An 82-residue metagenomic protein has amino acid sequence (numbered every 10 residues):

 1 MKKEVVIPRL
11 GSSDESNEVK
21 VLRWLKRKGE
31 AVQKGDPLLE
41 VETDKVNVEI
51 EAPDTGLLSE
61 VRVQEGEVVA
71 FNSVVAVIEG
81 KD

Functional and structural regions predicted by a protein language model:
M1-P37, E49, R62: Acidic, low-complexity mobile loops and tails
Q33-E49, A70-D82: Short hydrophobic beta/alpha edge segments that flank linear recognition/processing sites
P53-D54: Elongated periplasmic alpha-helical coiled-coil
Q64-E65, V75: Periplasmic N-terminal soluble interaction domains immediately after the signal peptide in Gram-negative
